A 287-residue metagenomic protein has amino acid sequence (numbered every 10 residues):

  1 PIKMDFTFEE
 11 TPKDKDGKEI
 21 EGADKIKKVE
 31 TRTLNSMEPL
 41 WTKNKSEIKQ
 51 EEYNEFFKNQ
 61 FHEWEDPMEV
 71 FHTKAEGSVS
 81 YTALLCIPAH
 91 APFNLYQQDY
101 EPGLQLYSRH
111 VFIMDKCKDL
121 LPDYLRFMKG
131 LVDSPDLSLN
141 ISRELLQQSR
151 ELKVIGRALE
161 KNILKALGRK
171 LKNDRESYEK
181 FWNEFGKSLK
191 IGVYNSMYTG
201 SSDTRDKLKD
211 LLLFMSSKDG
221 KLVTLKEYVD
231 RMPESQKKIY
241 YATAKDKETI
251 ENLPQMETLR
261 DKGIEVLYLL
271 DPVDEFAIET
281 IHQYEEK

Functional and structural regions predicted by a protein language model:
P1-K287: Conserved GHKL (Bergerat-fold) ATPase module
